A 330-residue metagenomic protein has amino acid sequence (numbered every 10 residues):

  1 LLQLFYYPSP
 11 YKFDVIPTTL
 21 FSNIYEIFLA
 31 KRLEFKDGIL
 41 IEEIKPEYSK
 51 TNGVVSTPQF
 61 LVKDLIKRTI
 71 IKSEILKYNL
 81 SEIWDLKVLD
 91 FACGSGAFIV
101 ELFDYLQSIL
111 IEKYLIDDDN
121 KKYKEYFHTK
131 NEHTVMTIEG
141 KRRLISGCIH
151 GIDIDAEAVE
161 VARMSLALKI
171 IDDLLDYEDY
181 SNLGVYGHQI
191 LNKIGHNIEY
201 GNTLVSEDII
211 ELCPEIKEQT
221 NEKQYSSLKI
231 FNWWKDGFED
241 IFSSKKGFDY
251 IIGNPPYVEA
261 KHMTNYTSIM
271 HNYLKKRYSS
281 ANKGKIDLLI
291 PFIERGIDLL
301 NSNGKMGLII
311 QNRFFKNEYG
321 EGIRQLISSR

Functional and structural regions predicted by a protein language model:
L1-I41: Long recognition/docking surfaces used for binding and targeting
L40-R330: SAM-dependent methyltransferase catalytic region
